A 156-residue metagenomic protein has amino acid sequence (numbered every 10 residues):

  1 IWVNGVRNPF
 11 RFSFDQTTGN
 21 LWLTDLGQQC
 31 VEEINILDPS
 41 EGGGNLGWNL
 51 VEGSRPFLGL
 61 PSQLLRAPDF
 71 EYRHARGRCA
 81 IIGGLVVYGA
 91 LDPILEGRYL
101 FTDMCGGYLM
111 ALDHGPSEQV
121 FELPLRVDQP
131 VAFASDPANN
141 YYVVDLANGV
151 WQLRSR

Functional and structural regions predicted by a protein language model:
I1-V120, L153-R156: Beta-propeller domain segments
G77-I81, L125-V131: Short coil-to-beta transitions that initiate beta-strands within beta-rich domains
T102-C105, L112-G115, R126, D136-A138 (+1 more regions): Short, loop-centered acidic/histidine patches that primarily coordinate divalent metals
V131-R156: Blade-level signature of beta-propeller repeat domains, shared across WD40, Kelch, NHL, RCC1 and BNR/Asp-box propellers
